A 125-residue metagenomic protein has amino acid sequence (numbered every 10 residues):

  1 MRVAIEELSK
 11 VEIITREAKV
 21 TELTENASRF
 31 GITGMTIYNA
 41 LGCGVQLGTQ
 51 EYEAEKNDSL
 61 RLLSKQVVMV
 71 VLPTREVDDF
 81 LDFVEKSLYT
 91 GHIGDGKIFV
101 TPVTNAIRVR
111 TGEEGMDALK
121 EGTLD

Functional and structural regions predicted by a protein language model:
M1-D125: Positively charged, small/polar-rich N-terminal and surface patches that mediate targeting and assembly and bind
